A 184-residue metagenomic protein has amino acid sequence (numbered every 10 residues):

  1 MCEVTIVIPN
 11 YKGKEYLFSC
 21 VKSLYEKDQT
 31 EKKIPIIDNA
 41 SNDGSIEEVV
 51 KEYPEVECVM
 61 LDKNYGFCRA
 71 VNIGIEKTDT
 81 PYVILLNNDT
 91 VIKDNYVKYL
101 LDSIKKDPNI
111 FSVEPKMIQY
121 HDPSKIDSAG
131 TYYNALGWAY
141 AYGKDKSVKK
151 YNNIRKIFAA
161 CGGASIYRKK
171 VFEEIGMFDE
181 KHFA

Functional and structural regions predicted by a protein language model:
S23, D38-E47, K63: A conserved acidic beta->alpha catalytic loop
S23-E31: Short, acidic, metal-binding catalytic loop of nucleotide-sugar glycosyltransferases
E31-A40, V59-L61: Short beta-strand/loop segment that forms part of the nucleotide-sugar
L61-T78, N88: Glycine-rich, basic loop-to-helix element that forms the pyrophosphate-binding segment of sugar-nucleotide handling
D79-T80, A164-G176: Conserved nucleotide-sugar donor-binding and metal-coordinating catalytic region shared by glycosyltransferases
V83: Short aromatic/hydrophobic "clamp" motif used to bind/position activated sugar donors
V91-N134: Conserved donor NDP-sugar-binding/catalytic core segment of glycosyltransferases
I126, K146-K170, K181-A184: A recurrent flexible, glycine/aromatic-enriched loop bordering the glycosyltransferase active site that acts as
